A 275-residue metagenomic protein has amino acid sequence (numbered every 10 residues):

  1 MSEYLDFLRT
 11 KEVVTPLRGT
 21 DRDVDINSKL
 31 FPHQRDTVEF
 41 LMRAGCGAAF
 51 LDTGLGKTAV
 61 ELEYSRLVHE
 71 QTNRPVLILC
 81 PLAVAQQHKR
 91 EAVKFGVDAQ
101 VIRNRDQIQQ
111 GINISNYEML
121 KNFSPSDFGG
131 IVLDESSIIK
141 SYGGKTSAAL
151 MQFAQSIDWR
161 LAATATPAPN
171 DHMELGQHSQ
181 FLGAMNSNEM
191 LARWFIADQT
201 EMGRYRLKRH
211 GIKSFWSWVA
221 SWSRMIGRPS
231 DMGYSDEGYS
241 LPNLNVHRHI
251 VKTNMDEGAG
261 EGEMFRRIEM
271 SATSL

Functional and structural regions predicted by a protein language model:
L8-F50: Conserved pre-motif I regulatory segment
A44-Y64, T164: Walker A/P-loop
T58-S65, T72-F95, A168-L175: Conserved Walker A/P-loop ATP-binding site and its immediately adjacent core in helicase/helicase-like ATPase domains
N73-P75, K94, G130, I138 (+1 more regions): Conserved P-loop NTPase motor "coupling/switch" region that bridges the ATPase
A83-D106, A184-N186: Conserved helix-turn-beta segment of the N-terminal RecA-like "Helicase ATP-binding" lobe in SF1/SF2 helicases
N104-G130, S141-K145: Conserved helix/coil segment N-terminal to the catalytic DExD/H
D231-L275: Conserved helicase/translocase motor-coupling segment
